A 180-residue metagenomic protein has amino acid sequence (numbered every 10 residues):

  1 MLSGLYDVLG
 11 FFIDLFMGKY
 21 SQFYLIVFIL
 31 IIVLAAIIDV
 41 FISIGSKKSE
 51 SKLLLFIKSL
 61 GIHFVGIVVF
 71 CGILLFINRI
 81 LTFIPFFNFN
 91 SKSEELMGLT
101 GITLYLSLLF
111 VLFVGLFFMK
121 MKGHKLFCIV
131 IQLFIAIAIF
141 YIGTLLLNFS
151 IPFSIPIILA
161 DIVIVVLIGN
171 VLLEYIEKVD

Functional and structural regions predicted by a protein language model:
M1-Y20: Short, strongly hydrophobic alpha-helical membrane anchors
L9-L15, I80-S91, N148-F153: Membrane-interface helix termini and inter-helical loops of multi-pass transporters
Y24-S46: N-terminal signal-anchor/start-transfer transmembrane helix
A36-V40, L146, I164-D180: Membrane-water interface at the C-terminal end of transmembrane alpha helices
G45-I57, K120-H124: Membrane-interface helix-boundary motifs at transmembrane edges
V65-L99: Membrane-helix boundary elements
Y105-H124: Membrane-helix boundary/interface segments in integral membrane proteins
K122-F127, I131, I135-I158: Membrane-helix boundary connector in multi-pass membrane proteins
